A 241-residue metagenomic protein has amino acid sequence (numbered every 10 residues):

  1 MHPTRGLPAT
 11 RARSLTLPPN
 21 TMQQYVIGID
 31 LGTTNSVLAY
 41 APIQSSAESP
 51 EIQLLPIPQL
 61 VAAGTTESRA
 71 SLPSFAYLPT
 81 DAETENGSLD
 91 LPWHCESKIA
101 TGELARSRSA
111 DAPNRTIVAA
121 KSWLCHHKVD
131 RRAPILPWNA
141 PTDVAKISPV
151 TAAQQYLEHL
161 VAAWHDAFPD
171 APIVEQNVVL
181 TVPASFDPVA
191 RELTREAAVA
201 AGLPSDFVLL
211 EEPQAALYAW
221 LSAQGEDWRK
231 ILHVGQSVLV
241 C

Functional and structural regions predicted by a protein language model:
G6-T21: Short, Lys/Arg-enriched N-terminal segments with co-localized hydrophobic residues within the first ~10-30 amino acids
Q23-I43, G225-C241: Gly/Thr-rich phosphate-binding beta-strand-loop-beta motif of the actin/hexokinase/Hsp70
G32, L180-P183, L210, C241: Generic beta-strand/beta-sheet core signal
T33, I43-Q44, A82, S185-D187 (+1 more regions): Conserved nucleotide-binding/hydrolysis micro-motifs of P-loop NTPases
A39-I57: Basic, amphipathic juxtamembrane/active-site segments that coordinate anionic phosphate or diphosphate groups
E51-A201, F207: Phosphate-binding loop and its immediate beta->loop->alpha context in nucleotide/phosphate-handling enzymes
R195, V199-Q236: Hydrophobic, small-residue-rich alpha-helical packing segments that form membrane-like cores
